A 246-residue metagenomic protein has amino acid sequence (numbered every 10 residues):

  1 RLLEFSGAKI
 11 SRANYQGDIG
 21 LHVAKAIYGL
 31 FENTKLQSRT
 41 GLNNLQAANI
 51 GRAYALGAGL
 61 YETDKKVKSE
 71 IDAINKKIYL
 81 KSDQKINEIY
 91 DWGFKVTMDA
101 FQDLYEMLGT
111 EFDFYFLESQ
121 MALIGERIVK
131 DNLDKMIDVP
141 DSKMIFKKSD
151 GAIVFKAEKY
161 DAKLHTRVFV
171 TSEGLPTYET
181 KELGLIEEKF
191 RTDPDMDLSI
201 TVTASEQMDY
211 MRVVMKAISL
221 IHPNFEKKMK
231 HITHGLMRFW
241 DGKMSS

Functional and structural regions predicted by a protein language model:
R1-S246: NTP-dependent nucleotidyl-transfer catalytic core
